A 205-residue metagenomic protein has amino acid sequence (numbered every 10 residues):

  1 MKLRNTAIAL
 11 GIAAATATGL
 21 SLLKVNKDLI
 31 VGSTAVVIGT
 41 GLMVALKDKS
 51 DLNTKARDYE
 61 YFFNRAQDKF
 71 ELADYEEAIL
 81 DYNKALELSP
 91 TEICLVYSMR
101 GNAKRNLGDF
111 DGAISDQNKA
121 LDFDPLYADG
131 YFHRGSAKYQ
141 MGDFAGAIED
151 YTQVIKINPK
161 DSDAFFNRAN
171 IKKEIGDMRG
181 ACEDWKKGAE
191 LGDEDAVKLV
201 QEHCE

Functional and structural regions predicted by a protein language model:
K2-E205: Alpha-helical tetratricopeptide repeat
